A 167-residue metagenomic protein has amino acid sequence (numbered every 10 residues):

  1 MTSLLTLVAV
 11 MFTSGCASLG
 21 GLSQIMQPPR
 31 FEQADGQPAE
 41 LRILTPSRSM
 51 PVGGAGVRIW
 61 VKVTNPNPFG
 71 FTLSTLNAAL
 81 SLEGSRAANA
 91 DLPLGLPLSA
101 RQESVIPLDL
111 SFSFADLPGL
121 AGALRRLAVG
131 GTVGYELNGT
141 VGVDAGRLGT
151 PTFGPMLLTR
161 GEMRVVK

Functional and structural regions predicted by a protein language model:
M1-L5: Bacterial N-terminal signal peptides that target proteins for export
V10-D35: Bacterial Sec signal peptide processing site at the extreme N-terminus
E40-G56, T64-F71, P97-A100, R126-V129: Short, solvent-exposed beta-strand/turn "edge" segments of beta-rich domains on protein surfaces
A55-I59, L76, S104, Y135 (+1 more regions): Hydrophobic core residues within well-ordered beta-strands of beta-rich domains
F69-L76, N89-D91: Short, hydrophobic/aromatic beta-strand segments
G84-G119: Intrinsically disordered, low-complexity Pro/Gly/Ser/Thr-rich segments with frequent PxxP/GP/PP motifs and embedded
F114-K167: Terminal connector regions
